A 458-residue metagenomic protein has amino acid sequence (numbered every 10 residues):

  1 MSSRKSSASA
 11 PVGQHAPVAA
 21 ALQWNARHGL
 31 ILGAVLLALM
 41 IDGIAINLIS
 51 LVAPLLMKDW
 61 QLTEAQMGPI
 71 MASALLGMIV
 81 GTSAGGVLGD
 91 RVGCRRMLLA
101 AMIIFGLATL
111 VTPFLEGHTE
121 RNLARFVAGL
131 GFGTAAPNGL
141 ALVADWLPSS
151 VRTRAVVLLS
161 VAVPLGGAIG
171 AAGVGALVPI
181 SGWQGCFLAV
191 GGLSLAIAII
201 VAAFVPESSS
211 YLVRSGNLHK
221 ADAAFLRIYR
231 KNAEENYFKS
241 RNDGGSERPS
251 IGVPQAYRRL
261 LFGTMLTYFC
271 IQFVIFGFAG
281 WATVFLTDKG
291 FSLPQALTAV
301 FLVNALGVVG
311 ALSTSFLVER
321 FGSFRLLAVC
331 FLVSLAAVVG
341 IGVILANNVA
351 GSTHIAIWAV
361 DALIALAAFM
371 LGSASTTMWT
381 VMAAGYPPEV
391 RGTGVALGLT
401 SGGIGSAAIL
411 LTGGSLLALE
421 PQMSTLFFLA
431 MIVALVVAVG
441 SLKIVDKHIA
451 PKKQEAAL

Functional and structural regions predicted by a protein language model:
M1-I44: Cytosolic juxtamembrane N-terminal segment immediately preceding the first transmembrane helix of multi-pass
L30-E64, I275-T283: Extracytoplasmic
I49-S50, P254-A311: Extracytoplasmic gate region of multi-pass secondary transporters
Q61, G93, F114-E120, P148 (+2 more regions): Helix-breaking motifs and short loop linkers at transmembrane-helix boundaries and internal kinks in secondary membrane
V80-H118: Conserved MFS/SLC helix-loop-helix module at the cytosolic interface between two early adjacent transmembrane helices
I103-E116, V333-S352: C-terminal ends and interior cores of transmembrane alpha-helices in multi-pass membrane transporters/permeases
A124-V161: Cytoplasmic helix-loop-helix junction between adjacent transmembrane helices in 12-TM secondary transporters
W183-G244, G440-L458: Central mid-sequence intracellular linker of multi-pass
